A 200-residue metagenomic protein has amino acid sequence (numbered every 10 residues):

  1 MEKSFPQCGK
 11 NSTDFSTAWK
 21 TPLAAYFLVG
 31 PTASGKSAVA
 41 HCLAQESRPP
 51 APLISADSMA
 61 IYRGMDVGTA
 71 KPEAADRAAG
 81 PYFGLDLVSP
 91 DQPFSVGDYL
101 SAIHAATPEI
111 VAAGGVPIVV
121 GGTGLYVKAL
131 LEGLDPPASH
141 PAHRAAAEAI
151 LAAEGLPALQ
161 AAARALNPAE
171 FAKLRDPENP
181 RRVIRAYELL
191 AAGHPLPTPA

Functional and structural regions predicted by a protein language model:
E2-C8, S12-A200: Phosphate/pyrophosphate-binding catalytic cores of soluble transferases and nucleic-acid-acting enzymes
